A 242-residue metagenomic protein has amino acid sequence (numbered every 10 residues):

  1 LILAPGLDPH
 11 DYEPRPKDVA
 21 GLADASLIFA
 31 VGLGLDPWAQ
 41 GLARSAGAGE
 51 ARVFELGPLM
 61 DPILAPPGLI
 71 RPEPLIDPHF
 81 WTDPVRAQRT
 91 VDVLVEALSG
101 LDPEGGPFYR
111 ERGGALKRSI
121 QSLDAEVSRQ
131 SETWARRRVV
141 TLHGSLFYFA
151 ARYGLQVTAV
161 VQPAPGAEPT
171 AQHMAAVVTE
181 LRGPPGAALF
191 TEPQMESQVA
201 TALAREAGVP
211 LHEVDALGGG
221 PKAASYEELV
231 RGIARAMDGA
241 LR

Functional and structural regions predicted by a protein language model:
L1-R242: Extracytoplasmic metal-acquisition and chelation regions
